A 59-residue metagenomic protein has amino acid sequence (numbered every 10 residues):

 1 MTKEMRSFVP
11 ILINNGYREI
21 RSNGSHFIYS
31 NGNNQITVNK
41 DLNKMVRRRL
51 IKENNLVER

Functional and structural regions predicted by a protein language model:
T2-N23, I28-R59: Basic nucleic-acid-binding interfaces
